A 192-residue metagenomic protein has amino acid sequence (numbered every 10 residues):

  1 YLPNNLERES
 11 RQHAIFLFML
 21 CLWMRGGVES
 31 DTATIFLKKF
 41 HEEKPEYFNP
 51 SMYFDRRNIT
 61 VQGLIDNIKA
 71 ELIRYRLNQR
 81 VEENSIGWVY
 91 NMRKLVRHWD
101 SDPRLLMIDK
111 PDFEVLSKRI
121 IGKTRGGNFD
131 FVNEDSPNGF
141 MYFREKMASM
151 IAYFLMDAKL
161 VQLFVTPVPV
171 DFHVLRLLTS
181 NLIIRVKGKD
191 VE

Functional and structural regions predicted by a protein language model:
Y1-E192: HhH-family (HhH-GPD) DNA N-glycosylase catalytic core used in base-excision repair
